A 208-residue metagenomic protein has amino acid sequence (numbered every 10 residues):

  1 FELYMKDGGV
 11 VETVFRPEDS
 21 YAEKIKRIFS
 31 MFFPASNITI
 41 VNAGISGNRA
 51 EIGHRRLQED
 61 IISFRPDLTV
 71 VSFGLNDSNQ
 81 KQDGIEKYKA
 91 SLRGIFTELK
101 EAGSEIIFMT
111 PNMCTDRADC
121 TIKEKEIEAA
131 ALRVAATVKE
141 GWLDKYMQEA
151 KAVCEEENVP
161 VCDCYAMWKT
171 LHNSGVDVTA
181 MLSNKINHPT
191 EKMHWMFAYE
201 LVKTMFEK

Functional and structural regions predicted by a protein language model:
F1-F15: Short glycine-rich His-centered loop
D19-T39, N48-K208: Alpha-helical cap/lid subdomain in secreted, periplasmic, or secretory-pathway luminal O-acyl-processing enzymes
N42: Conserved SAM-binding motif I beta-strand of class I
